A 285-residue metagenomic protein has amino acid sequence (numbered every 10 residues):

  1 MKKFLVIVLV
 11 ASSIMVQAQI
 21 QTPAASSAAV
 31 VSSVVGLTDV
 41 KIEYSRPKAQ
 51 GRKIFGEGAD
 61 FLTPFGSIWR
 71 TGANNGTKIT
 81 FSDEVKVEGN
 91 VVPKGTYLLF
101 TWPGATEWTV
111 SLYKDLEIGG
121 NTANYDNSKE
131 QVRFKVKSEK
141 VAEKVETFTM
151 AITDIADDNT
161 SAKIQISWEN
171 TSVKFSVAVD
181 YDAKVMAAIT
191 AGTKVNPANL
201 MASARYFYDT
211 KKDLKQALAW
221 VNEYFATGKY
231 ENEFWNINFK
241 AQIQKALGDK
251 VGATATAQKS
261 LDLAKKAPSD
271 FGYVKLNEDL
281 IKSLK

Functional and structural regions predicted by a protein language model:
M1-T22: Bacterial Sec-dependent N-terminal signal peptides
I20-G36: Short N-terminal segments immediately surrounding and downstream of signal-peptide cleavage
E43-K94, F100-V195, E231: Extended, well-structured beta-strand/loop surface patches that form recognition or cofactor-anchoring regions within
A188-G252, D262-L263: Alpha-helical adaptor scaffolds
A198, W235, S269-G272, L276: Start-of-helix register in tetratricopeptide repeats
R205-Y206, Q242, L276-D279, S283: Residue-level recognition of tetratricopeptide repeat
Q216, G252-A255, G272, L276: Alpha-helical positions within canonical tetratricopeptide repeat
K245-T256, L280-K285: Alpha-helical linker/edge segments of TPR/alpha-solenoid repeat scaffolds and analogous pre-/post-domain helices
